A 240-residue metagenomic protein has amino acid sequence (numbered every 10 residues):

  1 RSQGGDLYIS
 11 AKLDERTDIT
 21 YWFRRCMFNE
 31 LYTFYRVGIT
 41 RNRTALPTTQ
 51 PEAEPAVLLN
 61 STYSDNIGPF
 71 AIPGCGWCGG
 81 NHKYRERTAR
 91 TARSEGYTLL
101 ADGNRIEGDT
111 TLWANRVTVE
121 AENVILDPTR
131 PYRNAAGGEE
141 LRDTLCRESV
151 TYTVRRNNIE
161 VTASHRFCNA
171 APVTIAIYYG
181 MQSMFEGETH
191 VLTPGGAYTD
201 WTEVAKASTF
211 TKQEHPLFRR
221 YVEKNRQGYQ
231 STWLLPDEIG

Functional and structural regions predicted by a protein language model:
R1-A89: Beta-strand-rich N-terminal accessory domains
Q3-G5, T144-C146, H215: Residues that act as N-cap/strand-start positions at coil-to-secondary-structure junctions
G5-K12, I19-T20, E30-R36, N115-R130 (+2 more regions): Generic recognition of long tandem-repeat/solenoid scaffolds
L13-F23, R41-P51, I125-E139, A171-T174 (+1 more regions): Short, surface-exposed beta-strand/loop "edge" segments at domain boundaries and coil↔beta transitions
R16-D18, E30-Y32, D143-R147, V154-T162 (+1 more regions): Coil-to-beta-strand transition motifs
S64-R155, A170: Extended, loop-rich substrate-binding clefts of extracytoplasmic carbohydrate-active enzymes
C146, N158-Y198: Acidic (Asp/Glu-rich), glycine- and aromatic
A197-G240: Trp/Gly-enriched beta-strand surface patches
